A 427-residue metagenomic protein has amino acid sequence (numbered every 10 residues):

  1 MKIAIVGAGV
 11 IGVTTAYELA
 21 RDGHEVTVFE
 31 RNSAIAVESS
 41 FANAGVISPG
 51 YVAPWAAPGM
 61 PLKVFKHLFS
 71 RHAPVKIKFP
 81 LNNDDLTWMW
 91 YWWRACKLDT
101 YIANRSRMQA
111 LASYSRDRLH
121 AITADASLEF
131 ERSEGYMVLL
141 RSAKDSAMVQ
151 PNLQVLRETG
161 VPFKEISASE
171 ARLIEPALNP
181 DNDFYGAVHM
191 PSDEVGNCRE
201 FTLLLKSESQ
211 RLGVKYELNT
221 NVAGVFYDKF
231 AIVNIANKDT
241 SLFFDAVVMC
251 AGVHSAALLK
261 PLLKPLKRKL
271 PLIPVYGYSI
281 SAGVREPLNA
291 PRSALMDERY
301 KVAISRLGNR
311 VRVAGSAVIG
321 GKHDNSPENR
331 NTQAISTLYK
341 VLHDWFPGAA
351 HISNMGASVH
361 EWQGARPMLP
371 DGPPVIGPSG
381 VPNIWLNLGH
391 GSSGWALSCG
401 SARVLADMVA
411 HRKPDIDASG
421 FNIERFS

Functional and structural regions predicted by a protein language model:
K2-V28: N-terminal Rossmann-like FAD-binding beta1-loop-alpha1 element of flavoenzymes
R21-F41: Glycine-rich FAD pyrophosphate-binding loop
N32-E38, A236-P291, N331: Central helical "cap/lid" subdomain
A42-A168: Dinucleotide-binding Rossmann-like beta1-alpha1 core, especially the glycine-rich loop that anchors the ADP
A103-R116, V138-M148, V188-S207, S326-A334 (+1 more regions): Short beta-strand to alpha-helix junction loop
D125, R268-P271, V275, G283-G380: Active-site lid/adjacent beta-loop-alpha segment flanking the redox-cofactor pocket in flavoenzymes
A147-T159, D181-S241: Helical element adjacent to the flavin cofactor pocket in flavoenzyme catalytic cores
F163, S192, E298-R299, H343-S427: C-terminal catalytic lobe of FAD-dependent flavoproteins
